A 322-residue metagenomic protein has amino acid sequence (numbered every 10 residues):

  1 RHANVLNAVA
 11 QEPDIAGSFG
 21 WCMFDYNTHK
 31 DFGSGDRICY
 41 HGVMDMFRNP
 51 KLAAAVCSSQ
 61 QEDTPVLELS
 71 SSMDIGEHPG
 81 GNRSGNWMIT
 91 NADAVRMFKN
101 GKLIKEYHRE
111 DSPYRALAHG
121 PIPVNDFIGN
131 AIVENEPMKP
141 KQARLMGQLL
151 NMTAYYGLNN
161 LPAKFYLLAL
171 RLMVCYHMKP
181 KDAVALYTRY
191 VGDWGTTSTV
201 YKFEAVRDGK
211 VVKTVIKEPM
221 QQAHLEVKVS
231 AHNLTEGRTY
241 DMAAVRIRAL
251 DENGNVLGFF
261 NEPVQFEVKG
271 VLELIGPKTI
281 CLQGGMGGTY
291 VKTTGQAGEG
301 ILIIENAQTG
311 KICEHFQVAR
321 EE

Functional and structural regions predicted by a protein language model:
R1-A183: Extended substrate-binding grooves/exosites of carbohydrate-active enzymes
H41, K102-E106, F259-V271, P277 (+1 more regions): Short, well-ordered beta-strand segments
R83, M220-E252: Beta-strand-rich domain onsets/edges
G85-E106, Y201-A205, N261-E267, G300-E305: Beta-strand-rich binding/interaction modules
M88-T90, D241-G258, I301-I304: Beta-strand-rich structural segments
R115-N125, K269-M286: Low-complexity "stalk/linker" and mucin-like segments enriched in Ser/Thr/Pro/Ala/Gly
N130-R144, G195-G209, A297-A307: Short, aromatic- and glycine-rich surface loops/edge beta-strands on solvent-exposed regions
K210-Q221, G310-R320: Edge beta-strands of extracellular beta-sandwich domains
